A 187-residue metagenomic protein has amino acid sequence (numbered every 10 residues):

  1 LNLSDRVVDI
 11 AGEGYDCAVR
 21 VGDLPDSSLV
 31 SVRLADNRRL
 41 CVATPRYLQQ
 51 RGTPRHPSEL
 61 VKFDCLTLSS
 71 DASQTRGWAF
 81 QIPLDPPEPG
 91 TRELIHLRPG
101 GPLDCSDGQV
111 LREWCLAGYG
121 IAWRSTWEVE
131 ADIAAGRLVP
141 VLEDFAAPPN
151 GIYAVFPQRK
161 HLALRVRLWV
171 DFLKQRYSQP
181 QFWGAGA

Functional and structural regions predicted by a protein language model:
L1-V30, A187: Central regulatory/effector-binding core of bacterial HTH transcription factors
N2-S4, V141, V155: Solvent-exposed beta-strand sheet faces enriched in polar/charged residues
E13-R20, R39, L116-I121: Alpha-to-beta junction loops
S28-R39, A43-L68, P83: Flexible hinge/capping segments at coil-to-helix
D64-T91: Secondary-structure junction motif
P89, T126-A131, A135, F145-A187: C-terminal effector-binding regulatory domain of bacterial HTH transcription factors
E93-P140, A146-P149, Y153: Hydrophobic hinge/microswitch elements
